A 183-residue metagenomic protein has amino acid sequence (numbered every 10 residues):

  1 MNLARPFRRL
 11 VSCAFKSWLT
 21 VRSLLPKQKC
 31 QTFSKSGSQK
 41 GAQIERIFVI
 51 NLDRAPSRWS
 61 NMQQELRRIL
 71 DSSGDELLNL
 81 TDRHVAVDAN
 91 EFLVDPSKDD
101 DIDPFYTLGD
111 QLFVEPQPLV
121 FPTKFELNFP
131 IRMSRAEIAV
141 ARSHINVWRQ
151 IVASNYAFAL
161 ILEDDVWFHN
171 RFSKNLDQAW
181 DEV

Functional and structural regions predicted by a protein language model:
L3-L162, V166-V183: An acidic/histidine-cluster motif and surrounding catalytic segment that typifies divalent-metal-assisted enzyme active
